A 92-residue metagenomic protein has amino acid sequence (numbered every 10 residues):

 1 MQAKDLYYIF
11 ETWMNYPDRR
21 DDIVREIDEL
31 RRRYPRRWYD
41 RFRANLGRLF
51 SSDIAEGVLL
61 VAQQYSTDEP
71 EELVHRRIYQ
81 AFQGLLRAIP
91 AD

Functional and structural regions predicted by a protein language model:
M1-D92: Compositionally biased terminal segments of proteins
